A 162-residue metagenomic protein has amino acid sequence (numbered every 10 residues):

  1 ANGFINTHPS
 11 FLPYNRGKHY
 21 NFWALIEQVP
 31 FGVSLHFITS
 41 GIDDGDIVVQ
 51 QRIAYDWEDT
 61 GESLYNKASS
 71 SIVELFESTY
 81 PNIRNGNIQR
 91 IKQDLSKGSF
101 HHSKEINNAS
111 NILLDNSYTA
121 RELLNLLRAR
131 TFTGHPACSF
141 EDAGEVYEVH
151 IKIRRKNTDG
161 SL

Functional and structural regions predicted by a protein language model:
A1-F100, A109-N111: Donor/substrate-binding cores of folate-linked one-carbon enzymes
A109-L162: An anion-binding loop in the catalytic cleft
